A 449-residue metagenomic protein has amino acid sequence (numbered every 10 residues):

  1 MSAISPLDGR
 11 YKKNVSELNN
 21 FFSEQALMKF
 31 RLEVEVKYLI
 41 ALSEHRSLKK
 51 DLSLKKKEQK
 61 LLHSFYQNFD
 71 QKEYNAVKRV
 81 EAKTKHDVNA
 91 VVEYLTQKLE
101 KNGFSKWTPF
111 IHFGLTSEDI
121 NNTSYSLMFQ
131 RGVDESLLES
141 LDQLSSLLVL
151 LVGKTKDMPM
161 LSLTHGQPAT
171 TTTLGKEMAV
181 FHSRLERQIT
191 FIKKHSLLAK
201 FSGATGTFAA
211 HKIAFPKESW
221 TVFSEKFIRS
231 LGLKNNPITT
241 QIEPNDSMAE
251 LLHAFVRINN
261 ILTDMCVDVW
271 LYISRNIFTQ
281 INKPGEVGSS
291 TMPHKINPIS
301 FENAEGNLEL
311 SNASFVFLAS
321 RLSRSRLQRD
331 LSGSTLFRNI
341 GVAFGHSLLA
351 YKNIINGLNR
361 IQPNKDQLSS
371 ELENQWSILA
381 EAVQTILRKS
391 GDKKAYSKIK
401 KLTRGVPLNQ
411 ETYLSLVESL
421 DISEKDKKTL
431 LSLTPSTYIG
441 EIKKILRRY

Functional and structural regions predicted by a protein language model:
M1-F208, F215-K226, G288, F301 (+5 more regions): A helix-coil-helix interface module used to build multimeric assemblies and to scaffold catalytic/cofactor sites
M1-K29, V34, K57, V80-K85 (+2 more regions): Glycine-rich cofactor/substrate-binding loops
K37-L42, Y94, K98, G132 (+17 more regions): Generic, well-ordered alpha-helical scaffold segments in large soluble proteins
Q130-L138, D142, A179-H182, E186 (+7 more regions): Short amphipathic alpha-helical segments with heptad-repeat character
L151, T155-M158, I192-H195, A199 (+6 more regions): Hydrophobic stripe of amphipathic alpha-helices that form coiled-coil interfaces
Q188, K234, T240-R326: Glycine-rich anion/phosphate-binding loop at the beta-strand->alpha-helix junction
K217, T221-Q241, N245: Active-site-adjacent "gating/activation" loops or surface patches in catalytic cores
